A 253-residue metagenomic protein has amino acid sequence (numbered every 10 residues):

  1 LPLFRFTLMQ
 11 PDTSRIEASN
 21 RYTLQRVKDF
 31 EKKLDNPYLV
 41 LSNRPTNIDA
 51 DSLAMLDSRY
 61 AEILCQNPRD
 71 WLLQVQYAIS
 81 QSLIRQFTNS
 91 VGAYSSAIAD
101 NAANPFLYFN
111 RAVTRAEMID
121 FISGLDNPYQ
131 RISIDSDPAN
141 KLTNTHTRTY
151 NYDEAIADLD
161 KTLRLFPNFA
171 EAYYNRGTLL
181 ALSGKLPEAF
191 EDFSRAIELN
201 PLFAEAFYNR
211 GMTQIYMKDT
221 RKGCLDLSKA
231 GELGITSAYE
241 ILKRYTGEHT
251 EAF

Functional and structural regions predicted by a protein language model:
L1-E62, G124-N127: Long, contiguous interaction/recruitment modules in multidomain scaffold/adaptor proteins
V40, E117-A157: Short coil/linker segments at helix-helix boundaries
L64-C65, S96-A99, A157-R164, S194-E198 (+1 more regions): Conserved structural position within tetratricopeptide repeats
D70, N104, F169, F203 (+1 more regions): Residue-level recognition of tetratricopeptide repeat
V75-S82, F106-E117, E171-A181, E205-T213: Conserved alpha-helical positions within TPR/SEL1-like repeat arrays
L83, E117-F121, R148, L182 (+2 more regions): Register position in tetratricopeptide repeats
